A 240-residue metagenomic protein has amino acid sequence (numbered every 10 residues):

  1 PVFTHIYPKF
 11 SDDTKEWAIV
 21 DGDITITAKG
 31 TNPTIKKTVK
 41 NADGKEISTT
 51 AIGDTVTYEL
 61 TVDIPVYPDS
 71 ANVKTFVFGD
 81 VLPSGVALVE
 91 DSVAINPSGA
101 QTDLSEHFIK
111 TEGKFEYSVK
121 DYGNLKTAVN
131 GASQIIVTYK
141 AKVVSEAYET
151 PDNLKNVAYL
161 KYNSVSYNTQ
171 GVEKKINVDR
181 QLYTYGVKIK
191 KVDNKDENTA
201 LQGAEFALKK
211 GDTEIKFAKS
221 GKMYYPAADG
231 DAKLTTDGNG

Functional and structural regions predicted by a protein language model:
P1-G240: Solvent-exposed loop/turn and edge beta-strand elements of beta-rich ligand-binding domains
